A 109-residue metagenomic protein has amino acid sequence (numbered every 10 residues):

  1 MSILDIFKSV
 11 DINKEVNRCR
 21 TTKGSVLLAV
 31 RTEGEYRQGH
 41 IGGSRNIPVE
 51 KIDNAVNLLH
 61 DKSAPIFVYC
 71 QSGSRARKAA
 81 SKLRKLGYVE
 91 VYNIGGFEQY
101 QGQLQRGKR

Functional and structural regions predicted by a protein language model:
S2-R18, T22-S25, E33-A64, S74-R109: Rhodanese-like catalytic fold shared by cysteine-dependent sulfurtransferases and DSP/PTP-type phosphatases
A29: N-terminal glycine-rich beta->alpha transition that marks the start or flank of a dinucleotide-binding site
Y69: Short, surface-exposed ligand- or partner-binding patches at beta-edge/loop junctions that are enriched in aromatics
